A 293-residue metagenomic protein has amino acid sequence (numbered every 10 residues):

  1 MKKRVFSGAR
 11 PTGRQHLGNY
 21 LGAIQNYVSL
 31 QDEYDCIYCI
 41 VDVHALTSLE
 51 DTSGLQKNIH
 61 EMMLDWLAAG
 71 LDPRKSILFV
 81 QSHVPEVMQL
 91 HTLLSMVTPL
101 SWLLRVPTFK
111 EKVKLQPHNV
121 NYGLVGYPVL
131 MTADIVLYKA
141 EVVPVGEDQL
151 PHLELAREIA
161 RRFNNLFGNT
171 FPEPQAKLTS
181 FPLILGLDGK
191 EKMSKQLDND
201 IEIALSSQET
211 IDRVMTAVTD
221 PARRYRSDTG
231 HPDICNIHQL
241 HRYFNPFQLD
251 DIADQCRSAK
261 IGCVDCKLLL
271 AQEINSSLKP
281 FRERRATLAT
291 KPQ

Functional and structural regions predicted by a protein language model:
K3-A133: N-terminal Rossmann-like or analogous alpha/beta NTP/dinucleotide-binding catalytic cores that position adenine
N19, P151, R157-Q293: Conserved nucleotide- and phosphate/pyrophosphate-binding catalytic cores in adenylate/nucleotidyl-handling enzymes
D51-T52, V143-G146, F171: Short, polar/flexible loop-turn hinges at active-site or ligand-entry regions and domain interfaces
W66, L94, D148, K190 (+1 more regions): Divalent metal-coordination and catalytic microenvironments
L100-L104, L137-P144, N245-A253, P280: Short helix-capping/linker segments at secondary-structure and domain boundaries
T108-F163, L185: Internal, conserved structured core segments that host functional sites
